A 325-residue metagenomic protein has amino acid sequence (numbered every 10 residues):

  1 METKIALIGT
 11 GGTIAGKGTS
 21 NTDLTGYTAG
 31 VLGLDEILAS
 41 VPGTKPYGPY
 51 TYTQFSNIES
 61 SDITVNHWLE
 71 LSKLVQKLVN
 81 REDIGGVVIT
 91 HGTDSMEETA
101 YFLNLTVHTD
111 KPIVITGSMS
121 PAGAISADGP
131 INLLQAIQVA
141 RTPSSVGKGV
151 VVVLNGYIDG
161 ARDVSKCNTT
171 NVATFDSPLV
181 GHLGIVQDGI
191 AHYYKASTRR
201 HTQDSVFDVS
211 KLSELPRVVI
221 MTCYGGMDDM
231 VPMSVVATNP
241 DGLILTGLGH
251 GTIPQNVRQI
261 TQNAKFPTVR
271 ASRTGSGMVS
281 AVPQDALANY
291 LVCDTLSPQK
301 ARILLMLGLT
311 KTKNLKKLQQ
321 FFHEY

Functional and structural regions predicted by a protein language model:
M1-K77, S276, T312: ATP/NTP phosphate-donor binding region
E2-K4, I8-G12, S20, G30-T44 (+1 more regions): Accessory alpha-helical/coil subdomains and C-terminal extensions that flank or cap enzyme catalytic cores
N21-V31, S95, Y101-I113, G129-Q135 (+2 more regions): A glycine- and small-aliphatic-rich helix-loop capping segment at beta-alpha/alpha-beta transitions that lines
R81-M96, T238-H250: Short acidic, glycine-rich surface-loop motifs adjacent to enzyme active sites
I84, T109-P112, A264-T268: A short helix->loop->beta-strand "cap" motif at the edges of active sites that frequently abuts
I89-K111, I253-Q262: Short Gly/Thr/Asp-enriched flexible loops that form oxyanion-binding sites at enzyme active sites
I115-Q187: Internal gly/pro-rich beta-alpha loop/helix module that stabilizes soluble enzyme cofactors or their anionic handles
H250-Y325: C-terminal non-catalytic interaction/assembly regions of soluble proteins
